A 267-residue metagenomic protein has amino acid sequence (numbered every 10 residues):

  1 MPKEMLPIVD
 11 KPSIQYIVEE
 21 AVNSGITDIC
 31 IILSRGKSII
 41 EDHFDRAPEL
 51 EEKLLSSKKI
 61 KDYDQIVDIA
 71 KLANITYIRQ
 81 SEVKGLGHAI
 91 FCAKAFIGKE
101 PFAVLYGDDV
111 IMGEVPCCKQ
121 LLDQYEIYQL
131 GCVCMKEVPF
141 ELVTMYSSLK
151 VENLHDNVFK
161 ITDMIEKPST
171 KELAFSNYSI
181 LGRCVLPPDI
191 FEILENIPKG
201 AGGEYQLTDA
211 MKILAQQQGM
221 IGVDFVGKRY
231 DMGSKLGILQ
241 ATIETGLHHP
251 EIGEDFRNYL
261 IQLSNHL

Functional and structural regions predicted by a protein language model:
M1-K59, P116-Q120: N-terminal glycine-rich phosphate-binding loop and ensuing alpha1 helix
L6, E114-C117, L122-G131, V138-L142 (+2 more regions): Left-handed beta-helix
S13-I17, H88-C92, A210: Well-ordered alpha-helical segments embedded in enzymatic catalytic cores
T27-I29, N74, P101, L130 (+2 more regions): Residues at the starts of beta-strands that form the adenosine-phosphate
K37-I40, V110-M112, R229: Short, active-site-adjacent cap segments at secondary-structure transitions
L50-E52, I60-V151, P188, E195: Conserved beta-loop-beta/alpha segment of the NTase-like Rossmann-fold superfamily that binds/positions NTPs
